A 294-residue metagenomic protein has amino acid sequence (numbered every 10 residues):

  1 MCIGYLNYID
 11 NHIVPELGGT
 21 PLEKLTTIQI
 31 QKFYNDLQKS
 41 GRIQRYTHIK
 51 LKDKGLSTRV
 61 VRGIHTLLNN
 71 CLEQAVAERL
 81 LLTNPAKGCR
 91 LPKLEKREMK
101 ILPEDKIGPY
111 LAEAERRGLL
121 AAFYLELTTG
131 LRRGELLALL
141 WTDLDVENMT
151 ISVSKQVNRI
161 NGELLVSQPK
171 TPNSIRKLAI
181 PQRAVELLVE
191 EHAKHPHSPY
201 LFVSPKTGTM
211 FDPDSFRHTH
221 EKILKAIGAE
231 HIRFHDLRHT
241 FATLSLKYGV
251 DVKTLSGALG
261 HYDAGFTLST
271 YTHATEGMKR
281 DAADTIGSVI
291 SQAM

Functional and structural regions predicted by a protein language model:
M1-L80, P85, K96, T209-S215 (+1 more regions): N-terminal core-binding DNA-recognition domain of tyrosine site-specific recombinases/integrases
I28, K39, R45-D53, P92-L119 (+2 more regions): Long, amphipathic, Lys/Arg-enriched alpha-helical "connector/arm" segment
R42-T47, P109-L119, T129, L178 (+2 more regions): Short, basic (Lys/Arg/His-rich) helix/loop patches that form interaction surfaces in the mid-to-C-terminal regions
H48, A112, N148, N161-E163 (+4 more regions): C-terminal secondary-structure termini that scaffold catalytic or DNA-interacting sites
K52, T66, E126-T128, L246-K247: Short amphipathic helical patch at the helix-1/turn junction of helix-turn-helix
E73-K87, I107, Y124-V157, K253: Short, charged phosphate-coordinating catalytic segments
K93, I101, V157, L259-T285: Catalytic-site neighborhood detector that most strongly recognizes the C-terminal catalytic loop/helix of tyrosine
D143-T150, H231, V250-T272: Short, polar N-cap/turn motifs at the start of nucleic acid-interacting alpha helices
